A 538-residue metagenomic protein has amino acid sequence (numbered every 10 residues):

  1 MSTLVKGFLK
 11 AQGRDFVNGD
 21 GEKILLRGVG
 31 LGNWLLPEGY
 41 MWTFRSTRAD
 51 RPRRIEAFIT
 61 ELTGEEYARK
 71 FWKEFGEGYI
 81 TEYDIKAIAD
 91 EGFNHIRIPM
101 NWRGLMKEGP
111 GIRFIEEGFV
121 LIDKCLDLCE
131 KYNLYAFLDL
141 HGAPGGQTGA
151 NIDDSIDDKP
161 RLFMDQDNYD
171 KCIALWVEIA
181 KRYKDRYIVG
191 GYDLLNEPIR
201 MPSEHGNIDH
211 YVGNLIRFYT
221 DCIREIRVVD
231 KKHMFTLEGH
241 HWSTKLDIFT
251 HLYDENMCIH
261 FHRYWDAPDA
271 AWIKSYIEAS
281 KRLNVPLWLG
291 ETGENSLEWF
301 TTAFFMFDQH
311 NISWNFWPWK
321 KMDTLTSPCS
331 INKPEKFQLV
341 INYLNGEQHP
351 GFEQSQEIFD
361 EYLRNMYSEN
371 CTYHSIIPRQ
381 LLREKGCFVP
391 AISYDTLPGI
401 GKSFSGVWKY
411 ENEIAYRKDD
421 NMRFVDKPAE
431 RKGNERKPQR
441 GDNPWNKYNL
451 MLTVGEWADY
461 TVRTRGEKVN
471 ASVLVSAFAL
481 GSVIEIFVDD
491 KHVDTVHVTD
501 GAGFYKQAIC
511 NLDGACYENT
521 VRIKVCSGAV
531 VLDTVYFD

Functional and structural regions predicted by a protein language model:
M1-F93: N-terminal carbohydrate-binding accessory modules
V5-L9, I173-K321, I331-E335, L339: Extracellular glycoside hydrolase catalytic/binding regions
L25, W34-M41, I96, P268-D269 (+2 more regions): Short, solvent-exposed loop/turn elements at domain surfaces
M41-R48, G146-I156: Short, flexible, mixed-charge acidic loops at enzyme active sites
T60-E65, R69, P99-N101, G149-D167 (+1 more regions): Polysaccharide-binding and catalytic clefts of secreted carbohydrate-active enzymes
E74-H95, P110-G142, A150-G191, E225: An active-site-proximal structural segment forming one wall of the substrate-binding cleft that immediately precedes
W299-V389, S403, E411: Aromatic-rich peripheral "rim/lid" segments of glycoside hydrolase catalytic domains that contact and position glycan
M366-D538: Extracytoplasmic
